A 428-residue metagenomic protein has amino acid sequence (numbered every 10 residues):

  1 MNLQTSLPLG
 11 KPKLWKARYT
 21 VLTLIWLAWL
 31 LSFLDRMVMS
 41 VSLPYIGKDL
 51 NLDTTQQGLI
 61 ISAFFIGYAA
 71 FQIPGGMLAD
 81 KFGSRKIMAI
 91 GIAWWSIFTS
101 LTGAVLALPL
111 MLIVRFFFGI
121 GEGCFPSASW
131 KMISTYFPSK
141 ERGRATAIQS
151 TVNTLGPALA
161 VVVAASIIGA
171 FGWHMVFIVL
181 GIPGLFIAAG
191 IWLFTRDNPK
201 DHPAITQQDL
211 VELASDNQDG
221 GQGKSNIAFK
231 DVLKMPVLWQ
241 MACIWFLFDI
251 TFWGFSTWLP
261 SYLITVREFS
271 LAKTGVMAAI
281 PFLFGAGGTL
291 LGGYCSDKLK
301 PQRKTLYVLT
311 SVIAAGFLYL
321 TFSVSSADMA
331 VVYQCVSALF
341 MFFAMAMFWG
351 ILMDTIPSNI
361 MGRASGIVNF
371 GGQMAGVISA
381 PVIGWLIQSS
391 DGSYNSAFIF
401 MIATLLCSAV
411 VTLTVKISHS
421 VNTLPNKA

Functional and structural regions predicted by a protein language model:
M39-S40, M235-L290, M345, W349 (+1 more regions): Extracytoplasmic gate region of multi-pass secondary transporters
N51, G83, A104-L110, G121 (+5 more regions): Helix-breaking motifs and short loop linkers at transmembrane-helix boundaries and internal kinks in secondary membrane
A70-P109: Conserved MFS/SLC helix-loop-helix module at the cytosolic interface between two early adjacent transmembrane helices
K81-I92, D297-S311: Cytoplasmic membrane-interface "Motif A"-like loop-to-helix N-cap segments of 12-TM Major Facilitator Superfamily
V114-T154: Cytoplasmic helix-loop-helix junction between adjacent transmembrane helices in 12-TM secondary transporters
Q149-K200: Helix-loop-helix hairpin linking two adjacent transmembrane segments in secondary transporters
Q302-F348: C-terminal transmembrane helical hairpin of 12-TM major facilitator-type secondary transporters
M353-D391: A late C-terminal transmembrane helix in Major Facilitator Superfamily
